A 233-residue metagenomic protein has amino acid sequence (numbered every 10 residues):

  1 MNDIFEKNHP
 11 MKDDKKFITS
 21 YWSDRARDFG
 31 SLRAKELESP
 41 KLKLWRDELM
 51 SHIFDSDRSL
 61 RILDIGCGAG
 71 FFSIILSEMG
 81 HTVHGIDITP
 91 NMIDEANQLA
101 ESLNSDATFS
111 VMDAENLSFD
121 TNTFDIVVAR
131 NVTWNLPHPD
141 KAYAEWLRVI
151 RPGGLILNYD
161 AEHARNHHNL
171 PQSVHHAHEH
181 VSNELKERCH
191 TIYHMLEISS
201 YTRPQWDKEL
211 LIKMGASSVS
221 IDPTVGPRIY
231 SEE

Functional and structural regions predicted by a protein language model:
N2-R58, F71, I75, V225: Conserved class I S-adenosyl-L-methionine
L63-I65, A69-N116: Class I SAM-dependent methyltransferase SAM/SAH-binding core
E115-I126: A short acidic, Gly/Pro-enriched loop at the edge of an enzyme's catalytic core that lines a small-molecule cofactor
I126-P139: A short SAM/SAH-binding and catalytic strip from SAM-dependent methyltransferases
D140-P152: A short glycine-rich, Lys/Arg-flanked "PGG" loop and its adjoining helix->strand segment in the class I
L155-L185: Conserved class I S-adenosyl-L-methionine
E197-G215, I221: Short alpha-helix
K208-E209, V219-E233: A C-terminal cap/extension of S-adenosyl-L-methionine-dependent methyltransferases that defines the acceptor-substrate
